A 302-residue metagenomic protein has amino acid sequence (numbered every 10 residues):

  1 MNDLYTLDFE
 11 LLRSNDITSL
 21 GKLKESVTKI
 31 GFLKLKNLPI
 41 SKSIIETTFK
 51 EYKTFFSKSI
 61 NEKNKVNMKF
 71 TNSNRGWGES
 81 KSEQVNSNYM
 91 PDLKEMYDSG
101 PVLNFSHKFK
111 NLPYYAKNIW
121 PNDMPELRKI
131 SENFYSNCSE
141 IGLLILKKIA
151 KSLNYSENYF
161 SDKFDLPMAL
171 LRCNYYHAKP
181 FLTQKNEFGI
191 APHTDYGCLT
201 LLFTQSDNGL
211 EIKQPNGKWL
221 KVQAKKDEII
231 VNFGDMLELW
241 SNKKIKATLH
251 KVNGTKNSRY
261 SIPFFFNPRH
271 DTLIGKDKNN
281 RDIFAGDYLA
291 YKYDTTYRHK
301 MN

Functional and structural regions predicted by a protein language model:
M1-N302: Peripheral, non-catalytic segments flanking oxidoreductase cores
